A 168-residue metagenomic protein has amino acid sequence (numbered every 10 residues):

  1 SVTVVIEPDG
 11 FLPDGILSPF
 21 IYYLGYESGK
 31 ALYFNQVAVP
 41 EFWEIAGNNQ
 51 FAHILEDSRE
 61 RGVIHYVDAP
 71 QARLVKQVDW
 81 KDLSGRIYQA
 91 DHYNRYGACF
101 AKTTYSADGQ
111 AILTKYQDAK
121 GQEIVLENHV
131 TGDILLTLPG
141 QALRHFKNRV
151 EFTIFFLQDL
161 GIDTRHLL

Functional and structural regions predicted by a protein language model:
S1-Q36, Q117-L168: Long terminal segments
G15-V63: Extended, small-residue-rich solenoid/repeat segments and analogous flexible loops that form exposed scaffolds
I45-V150: Repetitive, compositionally biased segments used for assembly/scaffolding
